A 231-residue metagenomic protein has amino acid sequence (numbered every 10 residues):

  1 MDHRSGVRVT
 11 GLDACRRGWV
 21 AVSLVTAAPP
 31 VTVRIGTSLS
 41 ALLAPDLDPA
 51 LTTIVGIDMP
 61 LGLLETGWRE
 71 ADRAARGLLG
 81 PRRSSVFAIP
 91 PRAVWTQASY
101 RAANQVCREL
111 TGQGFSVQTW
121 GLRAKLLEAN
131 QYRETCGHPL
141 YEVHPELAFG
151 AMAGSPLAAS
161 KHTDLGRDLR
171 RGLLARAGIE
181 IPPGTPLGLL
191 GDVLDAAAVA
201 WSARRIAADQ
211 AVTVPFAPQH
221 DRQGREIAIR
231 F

Functional and structural regions predicted by a protein language model:
D2-V9, A14-F231: RNase H-like (RuvC/DEDD) metal-dependent nuclease/polynucleotide-processing core
